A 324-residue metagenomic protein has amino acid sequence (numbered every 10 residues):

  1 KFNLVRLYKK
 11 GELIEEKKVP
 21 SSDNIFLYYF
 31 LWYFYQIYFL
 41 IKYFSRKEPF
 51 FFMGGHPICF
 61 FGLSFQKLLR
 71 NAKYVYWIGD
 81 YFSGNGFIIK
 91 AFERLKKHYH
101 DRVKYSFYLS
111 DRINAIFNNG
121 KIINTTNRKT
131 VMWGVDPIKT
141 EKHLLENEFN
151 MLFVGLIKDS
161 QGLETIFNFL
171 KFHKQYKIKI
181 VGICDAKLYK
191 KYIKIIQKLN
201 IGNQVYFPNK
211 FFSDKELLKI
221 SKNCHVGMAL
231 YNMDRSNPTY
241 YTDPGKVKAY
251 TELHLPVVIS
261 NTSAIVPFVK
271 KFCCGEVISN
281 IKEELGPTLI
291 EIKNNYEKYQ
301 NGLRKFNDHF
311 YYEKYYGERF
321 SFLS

Functional and structural regions predicted by a protein language model:
K1-L31, I113-N114, R128, D185-K187 (+1 more regions): N-terminal strand-loop element at the rim of the active site of nucleotide-sugar-dependent glycosyltransferases
I37-S45, F60-F61, F65-L69, Y76 (+2 more regions): Membrane-proximal helix-turn-helix segments that form the acceptor-binding/catalytic region of lipid-linked
M53-C59: Short His-centered aromatic/hydrophobic patch
G84, E93-R128, V135-P137, P267 (+1 more regions): A short, active-site helix/loop in glycosyltransferases that binds the activated sugar's phosphate group
F107, V135, L144-Q161, I166-K171 (+1 more regions): Conserved donor-binding/catalytic core segment of Leloir-type glycosyltransferases
I138, N280-P287, K293-S324: A charged, aromatic-enriched C-terminal amphipathic alpha-helix characteristic of glycosyltransferases across folds
Q161, F211-I220, G227-A249, V258-P267: Nucleotide-sugar-dependent
G182, K190-V226: Nucleotide-activated donor-binding/catalytic signature segment of Leloir-type glycosyltransferases, i.e., the conserved
